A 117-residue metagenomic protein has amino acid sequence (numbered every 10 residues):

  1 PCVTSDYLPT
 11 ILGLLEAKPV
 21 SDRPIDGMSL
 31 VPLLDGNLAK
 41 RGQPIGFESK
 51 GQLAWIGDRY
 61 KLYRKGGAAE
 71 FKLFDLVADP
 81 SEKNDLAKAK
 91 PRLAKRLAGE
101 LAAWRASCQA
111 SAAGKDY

Functional and structural regions predicted by a protein language model:
V3-L76, S107-G114: C-terminal cap/loop subdomain of S1 sulfatases and analogous C-terminal strand-loop tails that border
T10, E82-D85: A general alpha-helix detector
G13, G36, A89, G99-A103: Residues within well-ordered alpha-helical secondary structure of globular protein domains
W55, A94-L97: Hydrophobic packing residues in well-ordered alpha-helices of helical domains and bundles
D79: Intrinsically disordered, low-complexity polar regions and short flexible loop motifs
N84-R92: Active-site-proximal N-terminal segment of extracellular/periplasmic enzymes that hydrolyze or transfer
R96-Y117: Charge-dense polyanion-binding interfaces
